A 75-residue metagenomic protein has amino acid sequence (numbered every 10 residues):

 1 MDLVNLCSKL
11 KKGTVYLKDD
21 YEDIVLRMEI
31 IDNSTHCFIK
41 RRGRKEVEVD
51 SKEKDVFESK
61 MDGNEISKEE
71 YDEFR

Functional and structural regions predicted by a protein language model:
M1-K18: Negatively charged, low-complexity tracts enriched in Asp/Glu with abundant Ser/Thr
L6, L10-K11, R27, R41-R44 (+1 more regions): Arginine residue identity/basic-tract feature
V15-D19, M28, K68: Short linear motifs centered on Gly/Pro in flexible linkers and helix caps
Y21, V25-M61: Acidic, low-complexity, intrinsically disordered interaction modules
K54-R75: Mixed-charge, Lys/Arg-enriched low-complexity segments
